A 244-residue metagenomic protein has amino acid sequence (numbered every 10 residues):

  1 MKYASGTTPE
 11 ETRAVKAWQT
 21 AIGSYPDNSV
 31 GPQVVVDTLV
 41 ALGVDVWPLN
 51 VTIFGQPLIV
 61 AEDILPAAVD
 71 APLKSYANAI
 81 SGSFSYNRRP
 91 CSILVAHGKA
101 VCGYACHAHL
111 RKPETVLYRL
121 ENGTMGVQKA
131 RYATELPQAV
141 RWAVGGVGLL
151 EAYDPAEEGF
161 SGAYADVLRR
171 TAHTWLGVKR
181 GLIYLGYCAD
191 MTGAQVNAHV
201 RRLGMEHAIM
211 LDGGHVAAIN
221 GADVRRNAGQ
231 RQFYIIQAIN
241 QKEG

Functional and structural regions predicted by a protein language model:
M1-K16, T20-L39: Short acidic, glycine/serine/threonine-rich helix-capping segments at coil-helix boundaries
D37-G244: Gly/Ser/Thr/Pro-rich low-complexity, intrinsically disordered segments
